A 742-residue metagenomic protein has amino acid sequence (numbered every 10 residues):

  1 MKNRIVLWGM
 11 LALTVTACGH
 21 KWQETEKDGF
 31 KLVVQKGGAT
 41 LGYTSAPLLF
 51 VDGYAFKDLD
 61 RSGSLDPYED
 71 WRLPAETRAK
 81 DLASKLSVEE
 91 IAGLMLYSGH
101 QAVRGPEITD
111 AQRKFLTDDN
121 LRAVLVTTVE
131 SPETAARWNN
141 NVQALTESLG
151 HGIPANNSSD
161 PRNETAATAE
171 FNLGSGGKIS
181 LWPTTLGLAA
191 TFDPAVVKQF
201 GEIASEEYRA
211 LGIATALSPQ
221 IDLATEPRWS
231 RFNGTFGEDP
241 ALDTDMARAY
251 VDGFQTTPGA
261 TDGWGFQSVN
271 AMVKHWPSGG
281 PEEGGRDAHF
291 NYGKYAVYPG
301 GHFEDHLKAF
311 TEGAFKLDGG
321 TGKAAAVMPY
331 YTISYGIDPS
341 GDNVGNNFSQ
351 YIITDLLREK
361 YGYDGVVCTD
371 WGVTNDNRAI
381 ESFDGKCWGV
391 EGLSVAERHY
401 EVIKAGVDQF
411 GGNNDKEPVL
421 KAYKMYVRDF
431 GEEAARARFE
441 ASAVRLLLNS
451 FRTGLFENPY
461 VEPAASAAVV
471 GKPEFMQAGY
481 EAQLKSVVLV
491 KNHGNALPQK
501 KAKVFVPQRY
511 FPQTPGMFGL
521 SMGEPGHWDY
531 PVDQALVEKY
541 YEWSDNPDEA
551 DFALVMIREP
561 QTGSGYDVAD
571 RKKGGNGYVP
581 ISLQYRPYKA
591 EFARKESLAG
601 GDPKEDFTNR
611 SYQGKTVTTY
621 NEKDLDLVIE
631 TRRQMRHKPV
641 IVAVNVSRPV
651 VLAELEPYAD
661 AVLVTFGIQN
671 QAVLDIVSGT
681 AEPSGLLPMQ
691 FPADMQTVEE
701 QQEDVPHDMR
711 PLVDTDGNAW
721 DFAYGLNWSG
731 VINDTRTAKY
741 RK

Functional and structural regions predicted by a protein language model:
M1-R4: Positively charged n-region of N-terminal signal peptides that target proteins for export
W8-T16: Bacterial N-terminal signal peptides
C18-K742: Glycoside hydrolase catalytic-domain context in secreted enzymes
